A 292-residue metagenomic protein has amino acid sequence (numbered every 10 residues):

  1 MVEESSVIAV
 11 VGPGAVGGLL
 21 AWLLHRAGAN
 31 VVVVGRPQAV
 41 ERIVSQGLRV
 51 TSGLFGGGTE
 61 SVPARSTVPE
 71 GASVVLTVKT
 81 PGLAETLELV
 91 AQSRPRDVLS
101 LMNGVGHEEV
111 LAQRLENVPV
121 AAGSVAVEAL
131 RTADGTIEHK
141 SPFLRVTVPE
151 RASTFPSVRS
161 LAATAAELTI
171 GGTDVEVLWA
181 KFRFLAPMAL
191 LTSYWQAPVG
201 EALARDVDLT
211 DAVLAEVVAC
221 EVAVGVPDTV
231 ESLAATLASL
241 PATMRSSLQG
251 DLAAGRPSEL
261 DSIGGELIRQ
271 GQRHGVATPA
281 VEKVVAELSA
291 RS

Functional and structural regions predicted by a protein language model:
M1-G56: NAD(P)+-binding Rossmann beta1-loop-alpha1 motif at the extreme N-terminus of oxidoreductases
I8, N30-V31, V98, V120 (+1 more regions): Hydrophobic anchor at the start of a short beta-strand that flanks the dinucleotide cofactor-binding loop
G28-V32, G71-V74, P95-V98, R145 (+1 more regions): Short active-site oxyanion
F55-T136: Rossmann-like NAD(P)(H) cofactor-binding subdomain of soluble oxidoreductases
V90, D211-S292: NAD(P)-dependent Rossmann-like dehydrogenase/reductase catalytic/cofactor-binding core
N103-K181: Rossmann-fold dinucleotide-binding core
G135-R145, W195-A202, M244-A254: Helix-loop-beta segment of a Rossmann-like dinucleotide-binding subdomain
V175-V218: Active-site-proximal catalytic alpha-helix in oxidoreductases
